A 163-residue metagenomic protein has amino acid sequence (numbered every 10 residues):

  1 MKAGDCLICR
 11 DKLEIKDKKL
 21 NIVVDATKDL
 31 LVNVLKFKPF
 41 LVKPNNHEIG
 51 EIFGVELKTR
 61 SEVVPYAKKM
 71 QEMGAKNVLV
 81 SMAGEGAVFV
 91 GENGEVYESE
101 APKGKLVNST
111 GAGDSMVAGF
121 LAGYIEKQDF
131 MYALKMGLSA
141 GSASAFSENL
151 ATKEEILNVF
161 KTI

Functional and structural regions predicted by a protein language model:
M1-S61: Conserved beta-alpha-beta core of the PfkB/ribokinase-like small-molecule kinase fold
E14, K28, V32-N33, R60-I163: Conserved phosphate-binding/catalytic region of the ribokinase-like
